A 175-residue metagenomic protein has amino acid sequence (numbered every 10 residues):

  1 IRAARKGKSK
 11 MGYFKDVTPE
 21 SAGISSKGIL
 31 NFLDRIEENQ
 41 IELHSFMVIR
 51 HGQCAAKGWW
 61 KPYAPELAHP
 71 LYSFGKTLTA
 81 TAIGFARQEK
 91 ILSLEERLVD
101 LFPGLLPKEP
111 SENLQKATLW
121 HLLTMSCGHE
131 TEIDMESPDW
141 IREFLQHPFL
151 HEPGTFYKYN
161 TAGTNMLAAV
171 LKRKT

Functional and structural regions predicted by a protein language model:
I1-A64, H69, F85-S93, E112 (+2 more regions): N-terminal leader/targeting segments and the immediately adjacent pre-domain N-terminus
V17-E20, P107-P110, E152-G154, A169: Second-shell loop/turn segments in exported
G28, L94, Q115-L119, W140 (+1 more regions): Stable alpha-helical elements in mature extracytoplasmic
V48, S73, Y159-T161: Conserved strand-loop elements at the edges of beta-sheets that form or border functional pockets
P65-E66, H129-T175: Catalytic-site signature segments of enzymes, centered on catalytic residues
P70, E89-C127, Q146, K174-T175: Active-site helix/loop module of the DD-peptidase/beta-lactamase fold, centered on the serine-lysine SxxK catalytic
T79: Active/ligand-binding-proximal structured segments within catalytic/core domains that scaffold catalytic residues
